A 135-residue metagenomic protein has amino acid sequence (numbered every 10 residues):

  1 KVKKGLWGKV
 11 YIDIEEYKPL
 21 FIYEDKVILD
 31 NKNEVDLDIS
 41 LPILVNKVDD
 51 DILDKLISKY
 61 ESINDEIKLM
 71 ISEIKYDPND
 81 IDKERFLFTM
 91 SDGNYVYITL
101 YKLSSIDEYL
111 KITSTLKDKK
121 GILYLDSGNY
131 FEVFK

Functional and structural regions predicted by a protein language model:
V2-E73: Extracytoplasmic segments of membrane-associated envelope/inner-membrane machinery
G5-K9, E15-K18, I39, L69-I71 (+5 more regions): Extracytoplasmic
P19, V27-I28, E84-F86, Y95-V96 (+1 more regions): Hydrophobic residues embedded in beta-strands of well-ordered beta-sheets
L29-E34, K75-Y76, D118-G121, G128-Y130: Short C-terminal domain-edge/linker segments immediately following a structured domain
N46-L110: Soluble extracytoplasmic domains of inner/organellar membrane proteins
S91-K135: Extracytoplasmic/luminal low-complexity segments enriched in Pro/Gly and acidic/polar residues that act as flexible
